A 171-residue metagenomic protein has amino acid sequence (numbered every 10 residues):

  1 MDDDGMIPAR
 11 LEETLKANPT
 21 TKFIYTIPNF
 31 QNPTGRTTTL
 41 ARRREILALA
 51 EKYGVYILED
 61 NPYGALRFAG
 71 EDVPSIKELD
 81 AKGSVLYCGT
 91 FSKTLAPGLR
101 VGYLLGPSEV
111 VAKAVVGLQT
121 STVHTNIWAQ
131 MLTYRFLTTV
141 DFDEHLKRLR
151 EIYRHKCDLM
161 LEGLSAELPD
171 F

Functional and structural regions predicted by a protein language model:
D4-F68: Active-site phosphate-binding strand-loop segment of PLP-dependent enzymes
R36-T37, A69, L79, V116-G117: Residue-level signal for well-ordered alpha-helical positions
Y53, A81-S84, P169-F171: A short helix-to-beta-strand connector/capping loop
I76-D80, A166: Short, conserved catalytic or adaptor-binding loops enriched in Gly and charged residues
A81-E151, G163: Conserved core segment of the aminotransferase class I/II
M160-F171: Short, intrinsically disordered, charge-balanced linker/junction segments flanking boundaries in proteins
